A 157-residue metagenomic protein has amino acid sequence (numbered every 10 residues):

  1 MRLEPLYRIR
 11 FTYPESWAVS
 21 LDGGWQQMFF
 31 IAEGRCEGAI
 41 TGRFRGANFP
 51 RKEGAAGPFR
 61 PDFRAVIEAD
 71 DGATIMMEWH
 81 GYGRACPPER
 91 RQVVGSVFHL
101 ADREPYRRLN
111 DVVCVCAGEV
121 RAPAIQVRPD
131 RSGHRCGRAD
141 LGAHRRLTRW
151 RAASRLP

Functional and structural regions predicted by a protein language model:
M1-W150: Beta-strand-enriched cores of mature, soluble protein domains
R155-P157: N-terminal polybasic/positive-inside topogenic patches
